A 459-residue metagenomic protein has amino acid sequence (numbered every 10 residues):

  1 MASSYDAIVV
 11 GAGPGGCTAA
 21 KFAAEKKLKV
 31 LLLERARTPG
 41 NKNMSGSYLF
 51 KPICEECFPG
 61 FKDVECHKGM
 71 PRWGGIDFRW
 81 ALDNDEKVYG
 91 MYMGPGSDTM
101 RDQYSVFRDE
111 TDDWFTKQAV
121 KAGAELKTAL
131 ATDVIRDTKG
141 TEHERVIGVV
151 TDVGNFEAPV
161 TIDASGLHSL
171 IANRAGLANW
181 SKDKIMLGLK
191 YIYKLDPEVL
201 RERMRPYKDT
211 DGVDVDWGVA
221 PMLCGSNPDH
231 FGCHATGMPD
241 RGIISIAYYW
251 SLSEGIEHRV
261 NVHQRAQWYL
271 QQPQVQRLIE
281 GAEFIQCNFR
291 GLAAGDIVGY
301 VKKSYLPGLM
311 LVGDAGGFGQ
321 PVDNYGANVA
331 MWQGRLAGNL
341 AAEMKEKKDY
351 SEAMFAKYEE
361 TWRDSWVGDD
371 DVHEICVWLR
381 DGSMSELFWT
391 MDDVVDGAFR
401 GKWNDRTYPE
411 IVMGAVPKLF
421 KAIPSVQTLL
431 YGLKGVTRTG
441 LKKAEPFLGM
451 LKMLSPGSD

Functional and structural regions predicted by a protein language model:
S4-L31: N-terminal Rossmann-like FAD-binding beta1-loop-alpha1 element of flavoenzymes
A12, S165-G166, G313: Glycine-rich, N-terminal phosphate-binding loop of Rossmann-like dinucleotide-binding domains
G15, T38, H168: Conserved Rossmann-like nucleotide-cofactor binding loop
A36-N84: N-terminal FAD cofactor-binding segment of flavoenzymes
S97-K117, G255-N261: Short beta-strand to alpha-helix junction loop
Q118-V275: Predominantly flavin-linked oxidoreductase catalytic cores and closely associated redox partners
C224-C233, L252-L336, E346-G368, E374: FAD/FMN-dependent oxidoreductases across multiple families
A342-D459: C-terminal helical "tail/cap" subdomain of flavin- and related membrane-associated enzymes
